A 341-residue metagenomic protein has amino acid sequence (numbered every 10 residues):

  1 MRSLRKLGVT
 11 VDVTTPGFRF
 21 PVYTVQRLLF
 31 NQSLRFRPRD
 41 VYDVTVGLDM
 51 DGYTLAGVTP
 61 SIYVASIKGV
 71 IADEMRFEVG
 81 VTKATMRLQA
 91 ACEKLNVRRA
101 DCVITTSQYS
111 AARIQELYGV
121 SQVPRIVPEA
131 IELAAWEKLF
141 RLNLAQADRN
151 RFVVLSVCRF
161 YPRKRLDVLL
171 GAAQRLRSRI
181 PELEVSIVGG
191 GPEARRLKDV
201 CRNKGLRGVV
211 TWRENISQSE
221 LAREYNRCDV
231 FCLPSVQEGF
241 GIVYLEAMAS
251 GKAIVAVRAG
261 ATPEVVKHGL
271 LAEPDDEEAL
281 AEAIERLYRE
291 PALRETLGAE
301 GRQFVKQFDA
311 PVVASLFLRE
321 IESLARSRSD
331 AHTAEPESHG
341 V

Functional and structural regions predicted by a protein language model:
A84-V103: Membrane-proximal helix-turn-helix segments that form the acceptor-binding/catalytic region of lipid-linked
Y109, A130: Carbohydrate-associated surface elements
Q146-A173, S186, D275: Conserved donor-binding/catalytic core segment of Leloir-type glycosyltransferases
K198-I216: Nucleotide-activated donor-binding/catalytic signature segment of Leloir-type glycosyltransferases, i.e., the conserved
N215-I216, R223-C228: Short alpha-helical donor nucleotide-sugar binding micro-motif in glycosyltransferases
V236: Aromatic "clamp/platform" in nucleotide-sugar-dependent glycosyltransferases that forms part of the donor/acceptor
A253-A256: Short hydrophobic beta-strand element within catalytic cores of glycosyltransferases and related nucleotide-activated
L270-E278, R286-P291: Conserved acidic donor-binding segment of nucleotide-sugar-dependent glycosyltransferases
